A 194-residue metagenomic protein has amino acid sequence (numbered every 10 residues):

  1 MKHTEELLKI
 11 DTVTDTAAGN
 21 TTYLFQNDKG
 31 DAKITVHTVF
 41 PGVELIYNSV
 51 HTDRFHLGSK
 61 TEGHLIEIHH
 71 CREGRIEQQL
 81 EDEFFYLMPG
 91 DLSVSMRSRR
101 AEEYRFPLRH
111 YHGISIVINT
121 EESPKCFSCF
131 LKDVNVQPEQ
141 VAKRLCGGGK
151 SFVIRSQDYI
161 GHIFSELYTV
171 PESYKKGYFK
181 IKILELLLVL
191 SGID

Functional and structural regions predicted by a protein language model:
M1-E62: N-terminal low-complexity or simple alpha-helical regulatory segments that function as activation/interaction modules
V13-G19, I34-P41, L80-M88, D133-N135 (+1 more regions): A generic short-segment signal for beta-strand/edge and adjacent turn/coil regions
I46, I66-I68, I114: Hydrophobic residues positioned within well-ordered beta-strands of beta-sheet architectures
S49-H51, H69-C71, V117: Residue-level recognition of well-ordered beta-strand positions that form the cores of beta-sheet-rich folds across
E62-D82, L92, T120: Glycine- and acidic-residue-biased ligand/ion/polar-headgroup-sensing regions
Q79, Y86-D194: Alpha-helical bundle regulatory/interaction domains
